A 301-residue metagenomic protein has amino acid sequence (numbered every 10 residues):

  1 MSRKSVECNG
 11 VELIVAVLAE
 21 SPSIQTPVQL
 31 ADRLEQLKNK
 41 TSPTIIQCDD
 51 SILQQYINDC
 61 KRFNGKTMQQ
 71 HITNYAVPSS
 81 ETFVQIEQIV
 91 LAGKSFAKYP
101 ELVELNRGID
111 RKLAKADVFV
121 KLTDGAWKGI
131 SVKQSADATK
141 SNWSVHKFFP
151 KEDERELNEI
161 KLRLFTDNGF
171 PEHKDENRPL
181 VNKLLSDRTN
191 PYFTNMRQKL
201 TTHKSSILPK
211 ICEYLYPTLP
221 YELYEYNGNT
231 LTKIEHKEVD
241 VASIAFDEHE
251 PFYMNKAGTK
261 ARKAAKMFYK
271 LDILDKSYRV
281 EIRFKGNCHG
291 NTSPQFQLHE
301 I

Functional and structural regions predicted by a protein language model:
M1-A116, K121-I301: Short, positively charged
